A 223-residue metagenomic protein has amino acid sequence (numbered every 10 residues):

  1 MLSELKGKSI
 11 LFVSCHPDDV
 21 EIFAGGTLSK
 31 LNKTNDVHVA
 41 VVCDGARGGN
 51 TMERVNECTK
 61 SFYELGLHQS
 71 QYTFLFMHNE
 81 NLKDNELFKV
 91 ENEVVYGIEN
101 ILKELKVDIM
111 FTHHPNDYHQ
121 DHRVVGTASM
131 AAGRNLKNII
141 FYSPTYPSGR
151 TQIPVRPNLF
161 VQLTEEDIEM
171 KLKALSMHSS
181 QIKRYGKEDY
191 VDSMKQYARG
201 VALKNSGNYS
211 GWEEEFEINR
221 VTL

Functional and structural regions predicted by a protein language model:
M1-F141, K173, M177, G200 (+2 more regions): Active-site beta-strand->loop->alpha-helix modules in alpha/beta enzyme cores, enriched in Gly/His/Asp(Glu)
M77, P144, L163-E165, I218: Active-site donor-binding loop signature of nucleotide-sugar glycosyltransferases
L82-E86, T151, V221-L223: Short, solvent-exposed polar/charged micro-motifs at secondary-structure junctions
L87-N92, I153-V161: Short, surface-exposed amphipathic charged segments that create phosphate/polyanion-binding patches used for binding
N116-D117, T145-P147, D167-I168: Short acidic/polar capping segments at secondary-structure boundaries
L136-P157: Short, flexible loop segments at boundaries between secondary-structure elements
P157-R199: A conserved mid-domain beta-alpha-beta active-site/ligand-binding segment of alpha/beta enzyme cores
G186-L223: Short, active-site-adjacent segments that bind or coordinate small-molecule cofactors and metal centers
